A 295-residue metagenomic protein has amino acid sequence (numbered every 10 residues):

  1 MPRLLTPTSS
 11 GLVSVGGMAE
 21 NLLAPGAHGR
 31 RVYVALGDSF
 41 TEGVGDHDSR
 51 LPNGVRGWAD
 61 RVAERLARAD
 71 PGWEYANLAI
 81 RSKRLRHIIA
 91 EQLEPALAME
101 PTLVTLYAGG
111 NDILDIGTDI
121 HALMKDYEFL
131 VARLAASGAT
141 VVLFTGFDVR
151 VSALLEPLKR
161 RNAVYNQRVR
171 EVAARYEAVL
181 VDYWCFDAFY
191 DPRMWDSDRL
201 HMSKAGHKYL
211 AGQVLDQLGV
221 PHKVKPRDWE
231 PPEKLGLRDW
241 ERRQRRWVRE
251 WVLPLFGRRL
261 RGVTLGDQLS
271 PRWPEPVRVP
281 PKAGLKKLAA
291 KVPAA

Functional and structural regions predicted by a protein language model:
P2-A19, G26-G29, R175, D198-H201 (+1 more regions): Conserved catalytic region of serine esterases and O-acyltransferases that act on ester linkages in lipids
P2-R81, L93-E100: Serine-esterase "nucleophile elbow" of acetyl-processing enzymes
V32-V34, D60-M99, V104, N111-F144: Internal alpha/beta domain cores that form substrate/cofactor-binding pockets in large enzymes and binding proteins
S39-E42, R81-L85, G110-L114, F147-V151 (+1 more regions): Solvent-exposed loop/turn segments at secondary-structure junctions within structured extracellular/periplasmic domains
H47-N53, T118-H121, E156-K159, D196-S197: Short glycine-enriched, charge-decorated loop/helix-capping segments at active-site entrances that position
T105-L106, V141-T145, V179-W184: Short beta-strand segments at enzyme active-site cores
N111-H121, F147-V164: Serine-dependent acyl-ester chemistry module
V151-W184, K204-K208: Substrate-gating cap/lid alpha-helix
